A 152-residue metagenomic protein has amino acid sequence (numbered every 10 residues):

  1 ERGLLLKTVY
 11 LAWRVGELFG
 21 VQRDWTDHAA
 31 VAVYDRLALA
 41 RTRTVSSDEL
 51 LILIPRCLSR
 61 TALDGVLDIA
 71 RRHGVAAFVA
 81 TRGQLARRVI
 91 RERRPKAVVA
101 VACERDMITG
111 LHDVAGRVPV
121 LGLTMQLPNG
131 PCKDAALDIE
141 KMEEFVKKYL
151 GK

Functional and structural regions predicted by a protein language model:
E1-S47: Electropositive, gly/pro-rich neighborhoods at or near active sites that engage anionic ligands
R36-A76: Redox- and metal-dependent alpha/beta enzyme cores, enriched for Fe-S-associated oxidoreductases and cofactor-handling
I54-R56, F78-G83, V99-E104: Short His-Asn-centered micro-motif
H73, G116-V118: Short, structured coil segments at secondary-structure junctions
R82-R91, R105-I108: A short, acidic, amphipathic alpha-helical segment used as a generic capping/interface helix at domain edges
V89, I108-D113, N129-L137: Short, charged, surface-exposed secondary-structure boundary motifs
R94-K96: Proline-aspartate-enriched helix->loop->beta-strand connector
V120-K152: Ser/Thr/Gly-rich flexible loops in soluble cytosolic domains mediating phosphotransfer, phosphorylation
